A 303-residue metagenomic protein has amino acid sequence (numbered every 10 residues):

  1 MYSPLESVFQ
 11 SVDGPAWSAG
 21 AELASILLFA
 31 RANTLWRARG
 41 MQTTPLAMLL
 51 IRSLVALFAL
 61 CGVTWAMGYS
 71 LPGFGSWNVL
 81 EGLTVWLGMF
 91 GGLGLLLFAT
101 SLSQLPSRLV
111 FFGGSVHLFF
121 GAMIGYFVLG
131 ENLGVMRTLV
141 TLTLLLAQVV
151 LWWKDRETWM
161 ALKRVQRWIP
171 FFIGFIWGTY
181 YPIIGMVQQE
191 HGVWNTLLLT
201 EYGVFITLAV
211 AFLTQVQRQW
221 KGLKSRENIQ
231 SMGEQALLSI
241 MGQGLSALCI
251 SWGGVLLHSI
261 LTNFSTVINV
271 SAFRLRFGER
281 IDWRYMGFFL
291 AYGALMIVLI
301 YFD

Functional and structural regions predicted by a protein language model:
M1-M89, L95-L105, W153-I169, Y202-W252 (+2 more regions): Membrane-interface interhelical linkers
L49-S53, G114, R137, G174 (+4 more regions): Residue-level recognition of transmembrane alpha-helices in multi-pass small-molecule transporters/permeases
L60, G91, L144-A147, G174-W177 (+4 more regions): Helical transmembrane-bundle signal
L60-Y69, A122-R137, F175-W194, L238-G253 (+1 more regions): Hydrophobic alpha-helical transmembrane segments in multi-pass integral membrane proteins
W86-G91, A99-L145, L197-I206, G253-L275: Specific alpha-helical transmembrane segments that line the substrate/conduction pathway and gating interfaces
G114, G130-V150, M160-Q166, L275-F302: Loop-to-transmembrane alpha-helix entry segments
M123, V149-V150, V210, S271 (+1 more regions): Hydrophobic recognition helices of helix-based DNA-binding modules
